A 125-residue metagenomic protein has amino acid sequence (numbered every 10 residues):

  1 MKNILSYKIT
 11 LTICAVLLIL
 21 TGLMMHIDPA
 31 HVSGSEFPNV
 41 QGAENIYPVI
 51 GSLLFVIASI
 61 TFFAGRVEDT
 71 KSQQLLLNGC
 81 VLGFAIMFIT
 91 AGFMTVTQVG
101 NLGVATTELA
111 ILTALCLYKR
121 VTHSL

Functional and structural regions predicted by a protein language model:
M1-I4, R66-Q74, V96-V99, S124-L125: Membrane-interface helix-boundary motifs at transmembrane edges
I4-N45: Membrane-helix boundary elements
K8-L11, K71-C80: Membrane-interfacial loop-to-transmembrane alpha-helix junctions, especially the N-terminal start
V16-L23, A43-R66, L82-G83: Core segments of alpha-helical transmembrane spans in multipass integral membrane proteins
G22-M25, I60-G65, T90-T95, L115-R120: Structural signal for membrane-spanning alpha-helices in multi-pass inner-membrane proteins, emphasizing helix cores
E36-E44, T97-E108: Non-cytosolic membrane-interface motifs at loop->transmembrane helix junctions
L53-I60, L75-A91, E108-L115: Hydrophobic alpha-helical membrane segments
I86-A105, R120-L125: Membrane-helix boundary connector in multi-pass membrane proteins
